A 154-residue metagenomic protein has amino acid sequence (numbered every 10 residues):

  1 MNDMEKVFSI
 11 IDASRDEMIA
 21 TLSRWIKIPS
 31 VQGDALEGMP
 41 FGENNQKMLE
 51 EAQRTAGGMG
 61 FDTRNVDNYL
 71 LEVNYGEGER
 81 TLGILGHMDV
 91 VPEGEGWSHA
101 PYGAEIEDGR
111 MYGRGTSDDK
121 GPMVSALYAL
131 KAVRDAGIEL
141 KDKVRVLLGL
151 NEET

Functional and structural regions predicted by a protein language model:
N2-L85, V90-E93: N-terminal helical capping/dimerization or prosegment-like subdomains of hydrolases acting on amide or phosphate bonds
T81-L148: Active-site metal-coordination/substrate-binding segment of hydrolases, especially metallo-dependent peptidases
N151-T154: Short, intrinsically disordered, charge-balanced linker/junction segments flanking boundaries in proteins
